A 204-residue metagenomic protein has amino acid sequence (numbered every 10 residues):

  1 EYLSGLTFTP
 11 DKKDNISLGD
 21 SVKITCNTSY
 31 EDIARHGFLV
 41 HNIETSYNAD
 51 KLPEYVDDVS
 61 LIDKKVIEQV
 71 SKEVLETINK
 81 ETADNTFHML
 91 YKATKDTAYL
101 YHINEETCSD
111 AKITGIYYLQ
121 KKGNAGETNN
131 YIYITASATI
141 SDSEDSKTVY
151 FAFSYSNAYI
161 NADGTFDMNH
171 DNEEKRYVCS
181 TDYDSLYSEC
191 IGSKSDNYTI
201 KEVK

Functional and structural regions predicted by a protein language model:
E1-E81: Beta-rich interaction/scaffold domains
L6-F8, I24-N27, H88-K92, A98-Y101 (+3 more regions): Hydrophobic transmembrane signal anchors and adjacent membrane-proximal interface regions, especially in viral
L18-C26, S109-E144: Exposed beta-strand-loop-beta-strand "reactive/processing" segments of non-cytosolic proteins
L39-E54, A138-R176: A short, surface-exposed beta-strand/turn
V66, V70-I78, A136, F153-Y155 (+1 more regions): Generic hydrophobic, helix-prone segments enriched in Leu/Val/Ile
E68-N124, Y183-S185: Short Lys/Arg-enriched alpha/beta "domain-start" segment
E174-K204: C-terminal partner/receptor-binding element of secreted or periplasmic proteins
